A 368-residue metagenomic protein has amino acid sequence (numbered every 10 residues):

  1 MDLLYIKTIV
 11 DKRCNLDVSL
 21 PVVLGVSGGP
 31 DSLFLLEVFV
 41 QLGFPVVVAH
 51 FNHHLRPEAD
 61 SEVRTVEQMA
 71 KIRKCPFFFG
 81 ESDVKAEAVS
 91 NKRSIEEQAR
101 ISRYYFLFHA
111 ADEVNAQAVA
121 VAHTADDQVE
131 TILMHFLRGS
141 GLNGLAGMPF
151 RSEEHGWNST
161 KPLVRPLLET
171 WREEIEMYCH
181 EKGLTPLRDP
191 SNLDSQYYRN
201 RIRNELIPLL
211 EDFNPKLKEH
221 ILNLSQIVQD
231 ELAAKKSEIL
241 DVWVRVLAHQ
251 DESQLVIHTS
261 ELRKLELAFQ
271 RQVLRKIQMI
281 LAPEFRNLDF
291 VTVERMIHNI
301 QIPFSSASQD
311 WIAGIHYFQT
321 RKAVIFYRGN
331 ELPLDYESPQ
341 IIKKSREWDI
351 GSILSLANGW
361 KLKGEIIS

Functional and structural regions predicted by a protein language model:
M1-P208, S237: Core alpha/beta nucleotide-donor-binding catalytic domains of modification enzymes
D2-P30, F44-V47, F51, S82-V84 (+3 more regions): AMP-forming adenylation/ATP pyrophosphatase catalytic core
E58, A99, L167, W171 (+6 more regions): Catalytic cores of large soluble enzymes that bind and process phosphate-bearing ligands
T124, E176-E219, N223-Q226, S308 (+4 more regions): Mid-to-C-terminal catalytic subdomains of enzymes that bind/position adenosyl phosphate moieties or nucleic-acid
G139, K182, L209-F213, E231 (+1 more regions): Change "in soluble alpha/beta enzymes" to "in soluble alpha/beta proteins
